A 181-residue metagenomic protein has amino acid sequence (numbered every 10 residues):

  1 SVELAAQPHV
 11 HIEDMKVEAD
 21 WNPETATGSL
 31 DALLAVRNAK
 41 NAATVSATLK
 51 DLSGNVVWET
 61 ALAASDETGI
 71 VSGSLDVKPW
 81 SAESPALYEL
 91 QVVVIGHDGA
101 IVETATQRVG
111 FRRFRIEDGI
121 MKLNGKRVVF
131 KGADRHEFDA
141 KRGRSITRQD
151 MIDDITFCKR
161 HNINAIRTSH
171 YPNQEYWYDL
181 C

Functional and structural regions predicted by a protein language model:
S1-Q174, L180: Secreted/periplasmic carbohydrate-active enzymes, especially glycoside hydrolases
